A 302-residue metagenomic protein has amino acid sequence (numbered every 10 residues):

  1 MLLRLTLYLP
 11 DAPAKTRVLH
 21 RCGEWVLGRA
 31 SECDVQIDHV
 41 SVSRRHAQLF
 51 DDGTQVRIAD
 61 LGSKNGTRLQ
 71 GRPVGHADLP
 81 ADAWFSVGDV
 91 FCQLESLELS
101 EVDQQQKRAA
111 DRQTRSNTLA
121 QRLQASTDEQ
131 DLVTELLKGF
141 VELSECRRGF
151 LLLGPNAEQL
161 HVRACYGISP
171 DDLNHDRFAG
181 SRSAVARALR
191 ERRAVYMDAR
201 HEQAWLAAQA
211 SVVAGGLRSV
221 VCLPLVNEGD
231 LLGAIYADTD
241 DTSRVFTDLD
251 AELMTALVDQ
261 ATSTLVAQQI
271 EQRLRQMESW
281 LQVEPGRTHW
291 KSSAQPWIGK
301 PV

Functional and structural regions predicted by a protein language model:
M1-D38, Q48-D52, E101-Q106, E278 (+1 more regions): Intrinsically disordered, low-complexity acidic Ser/Thr-rich regulatory segments
L3, S86-E129, T264-K300: Signal-transmission linkers at sensory-effector interfaces
L27, Q48-D51, R57-K64, R68-A110: C-terminal boundary/linker segments immediately following FHA domains
V35, N65, D198-S219: Signal-transducing coupling segments at domain and membrane junctions
S96-E98, I168, A234-R244: Short beta-strand-to-loop transition segments that serve as allosteric relay/switch motifs in sensory/regulatory domains
G154, Q159, R163, D171-Q203: Regulatory sensory and allosteric helical modules in signal-transduction proteins and certain transcription factors
R218-V226: A short, aliphatic-rich beta-strand micro-motif
T255-T262: Allosteric cytosolic regulatory segments
